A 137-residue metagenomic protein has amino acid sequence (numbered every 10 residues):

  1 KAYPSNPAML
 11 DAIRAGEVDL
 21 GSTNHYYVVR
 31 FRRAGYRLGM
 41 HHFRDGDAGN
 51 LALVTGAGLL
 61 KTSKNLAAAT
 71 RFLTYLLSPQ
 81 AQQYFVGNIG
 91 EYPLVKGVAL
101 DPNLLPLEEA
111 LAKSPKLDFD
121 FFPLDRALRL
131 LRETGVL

Functional and structural regions predicted by a protein language model:
K1-F43: Ligand-binding pocket segment of bilobal, Venus flytrap-like solute-binding proteins
Y3, R37-K61: Periplasmic-binding protein-like
P4-P7, S22, S63-A67, P79 (+1 more regions): Soluble non-cytosolic domains of exported or imported proteins
L10, R14, S22, T70-L77 (+3 more regions): Non-transmembrane alpha-helical segments in soluble domains of secreted/periplasmic/extracellular proteins
E17, R32-G35, K61-S63, L76-Q80 (+2 more regions): Sec/Tat-exported extracytoplasmic proteins
Y26-V29, D45-G49, K64, S78-P79: Solvent-exposed loop/turn segments at secondary-structure junctions within structured extracellular/periplasmic domains
A57-P115: Mature extracytoplasmic/periplasmic domains
P102-L137: Extracellular/periplasmic bilobal clamshell ligand-binding domains
